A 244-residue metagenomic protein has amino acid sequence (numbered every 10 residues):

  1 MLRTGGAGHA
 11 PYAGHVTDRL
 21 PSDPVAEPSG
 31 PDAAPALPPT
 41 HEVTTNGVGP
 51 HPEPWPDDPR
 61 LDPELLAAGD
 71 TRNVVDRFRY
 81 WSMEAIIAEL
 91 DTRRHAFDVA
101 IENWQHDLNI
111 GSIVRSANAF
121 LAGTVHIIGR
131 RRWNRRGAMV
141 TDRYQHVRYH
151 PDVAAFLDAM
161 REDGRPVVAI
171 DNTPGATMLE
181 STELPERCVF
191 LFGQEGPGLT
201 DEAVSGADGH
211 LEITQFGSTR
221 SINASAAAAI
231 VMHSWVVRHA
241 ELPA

Functional and structural regions predicted by a protein language model:
L2-A244: Post-transcriptional modification and biogenesis factors for structured RNAs of the translation apparatus
